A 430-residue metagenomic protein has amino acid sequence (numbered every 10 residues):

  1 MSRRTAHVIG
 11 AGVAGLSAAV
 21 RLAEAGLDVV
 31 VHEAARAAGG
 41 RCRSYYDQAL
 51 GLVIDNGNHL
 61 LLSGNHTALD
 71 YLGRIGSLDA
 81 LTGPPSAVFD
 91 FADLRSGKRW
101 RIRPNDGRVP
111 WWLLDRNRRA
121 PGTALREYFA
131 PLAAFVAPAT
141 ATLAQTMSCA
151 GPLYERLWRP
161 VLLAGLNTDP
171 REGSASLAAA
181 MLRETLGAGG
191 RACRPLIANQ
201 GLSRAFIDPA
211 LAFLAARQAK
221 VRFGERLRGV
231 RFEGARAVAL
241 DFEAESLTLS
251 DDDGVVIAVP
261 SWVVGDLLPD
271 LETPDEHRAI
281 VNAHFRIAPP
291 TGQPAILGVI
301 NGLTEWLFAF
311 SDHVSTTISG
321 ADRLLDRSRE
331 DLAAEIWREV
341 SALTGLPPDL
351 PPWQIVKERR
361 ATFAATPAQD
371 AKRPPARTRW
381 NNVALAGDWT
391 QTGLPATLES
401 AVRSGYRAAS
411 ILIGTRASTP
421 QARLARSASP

Functional and structural regions predicted by a protein language model:
R4-V31: N-terminal Rossmann-like FAD-binding beta1-loop-alpha1 element of flavoenzymes
A14, A37, W262: Conserved Rossmann-like nucleotide-cofactor binding loop
A23-Q48: Glycine-rich FAD pyrophosphate-binding loop
A25, A87, E225-G345, D349 (+1 more regions): Mid-domain catalytic core of redox enzymes that form a hydrophobic substrate pocket/lid adjacent to a catalytic redox
G40-G64, P131-L132, E184: Glycine-rich active-site loop/strand segments that organize a redox cofactor
N65-R183, A192: Mobile amphipathic helical/loop "lid" adjacent to a hydrophobic cofactor/ligand pocket
R103-N105, L307-P430: Conserved flavin/dinucleotide-binding core of flavoenzymes
M181-A244: Helical element adjacent to the flavin cofactor pocket in flavoenzyme catalytic cores
